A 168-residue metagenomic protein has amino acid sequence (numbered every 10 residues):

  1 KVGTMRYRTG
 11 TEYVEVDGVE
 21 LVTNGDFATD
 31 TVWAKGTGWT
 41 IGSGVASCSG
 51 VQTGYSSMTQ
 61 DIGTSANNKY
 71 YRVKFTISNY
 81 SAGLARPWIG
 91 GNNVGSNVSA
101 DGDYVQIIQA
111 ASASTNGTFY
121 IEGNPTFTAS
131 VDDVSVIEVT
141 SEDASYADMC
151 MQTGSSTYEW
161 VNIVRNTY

Functional and structural regions predicted by a protein language model:
K1-Y168: Polar, enzyme-active/binding microenvironments
